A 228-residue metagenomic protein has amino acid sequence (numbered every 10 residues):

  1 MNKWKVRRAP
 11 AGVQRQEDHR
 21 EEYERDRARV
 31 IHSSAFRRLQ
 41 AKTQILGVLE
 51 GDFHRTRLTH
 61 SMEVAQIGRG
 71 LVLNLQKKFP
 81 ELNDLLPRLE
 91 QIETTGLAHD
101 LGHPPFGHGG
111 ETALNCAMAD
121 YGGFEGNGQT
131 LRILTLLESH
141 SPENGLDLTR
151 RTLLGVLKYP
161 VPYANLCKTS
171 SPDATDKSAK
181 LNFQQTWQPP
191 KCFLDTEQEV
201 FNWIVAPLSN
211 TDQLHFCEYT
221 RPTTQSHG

Functional and structural regions predicted by a protein language model:
M1-H19, I31-K42, M62-T94, P104-G228: Sequence-structural signature of the catalytic-core scaffold of metal-dependent phosphohydrolases that act on
K42-D52: A short small-residue
G51-R55, P80-N83: Short, surface-exposed loop/turn segments at secondary-structure junctions
R57, S61: Aromatic-acidic/polar surface patches that form glycan- and anion
